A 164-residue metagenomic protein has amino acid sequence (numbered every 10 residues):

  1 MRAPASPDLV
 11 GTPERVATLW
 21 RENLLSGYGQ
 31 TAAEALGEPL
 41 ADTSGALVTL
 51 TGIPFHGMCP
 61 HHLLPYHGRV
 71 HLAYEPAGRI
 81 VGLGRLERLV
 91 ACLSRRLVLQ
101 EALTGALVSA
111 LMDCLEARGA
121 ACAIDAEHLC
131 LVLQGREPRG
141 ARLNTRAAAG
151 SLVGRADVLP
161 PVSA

Functional and structural regions predicted by a protein language model:
M1-A164: A domain-level signal for the structural core that forms small-molecule/cofactor-binding pockets and catalytic centers
